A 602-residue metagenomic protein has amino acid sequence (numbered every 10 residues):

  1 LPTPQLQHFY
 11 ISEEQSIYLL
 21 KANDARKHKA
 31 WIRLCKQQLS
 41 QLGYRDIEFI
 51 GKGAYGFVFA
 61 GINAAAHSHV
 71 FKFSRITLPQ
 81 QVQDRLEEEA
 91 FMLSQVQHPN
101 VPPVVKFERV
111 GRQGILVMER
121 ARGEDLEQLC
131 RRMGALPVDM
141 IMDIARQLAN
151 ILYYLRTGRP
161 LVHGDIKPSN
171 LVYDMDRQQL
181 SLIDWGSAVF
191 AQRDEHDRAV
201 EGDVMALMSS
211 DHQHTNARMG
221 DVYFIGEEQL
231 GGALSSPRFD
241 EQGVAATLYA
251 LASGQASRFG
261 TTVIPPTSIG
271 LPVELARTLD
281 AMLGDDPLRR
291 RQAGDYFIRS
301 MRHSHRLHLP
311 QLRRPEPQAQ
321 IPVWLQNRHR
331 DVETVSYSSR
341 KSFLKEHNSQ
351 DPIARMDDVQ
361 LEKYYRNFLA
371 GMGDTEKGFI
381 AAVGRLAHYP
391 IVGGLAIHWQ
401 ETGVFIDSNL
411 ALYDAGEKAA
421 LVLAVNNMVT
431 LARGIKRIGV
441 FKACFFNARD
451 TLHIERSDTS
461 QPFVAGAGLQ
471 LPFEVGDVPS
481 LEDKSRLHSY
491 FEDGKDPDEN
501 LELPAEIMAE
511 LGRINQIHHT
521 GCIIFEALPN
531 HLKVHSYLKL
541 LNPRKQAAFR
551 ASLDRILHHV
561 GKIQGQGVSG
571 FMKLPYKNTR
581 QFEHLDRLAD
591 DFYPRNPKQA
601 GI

Functional and structural regions predicted by a protein language model:
L1-L39: Juxta-kinase regulatory segment immediately upstream of eukaryotic protein kinase catalytic domains
N63-Q83: ATP-binding glycine-rich loop module of kinase domains
L78-Q95: AlphaC helix of the eukaryotic protein kinase fold
F107: Activation-segment/catalytic-loop signature of the eukaryotic protein kinase fold
G111-D125: Conserved short submotifs of the Hanks-type protein kinase catalytic core that shape the nucleotide-binding pocket
I144-A145: Activation segment signature within eukaryotic-like protein kinase domains
R156-D174: Catalytic-loop of the protein kinase fold
L309-E455, T459: Regulatory extensions appended to serine/threonine kinase catalytic cores
